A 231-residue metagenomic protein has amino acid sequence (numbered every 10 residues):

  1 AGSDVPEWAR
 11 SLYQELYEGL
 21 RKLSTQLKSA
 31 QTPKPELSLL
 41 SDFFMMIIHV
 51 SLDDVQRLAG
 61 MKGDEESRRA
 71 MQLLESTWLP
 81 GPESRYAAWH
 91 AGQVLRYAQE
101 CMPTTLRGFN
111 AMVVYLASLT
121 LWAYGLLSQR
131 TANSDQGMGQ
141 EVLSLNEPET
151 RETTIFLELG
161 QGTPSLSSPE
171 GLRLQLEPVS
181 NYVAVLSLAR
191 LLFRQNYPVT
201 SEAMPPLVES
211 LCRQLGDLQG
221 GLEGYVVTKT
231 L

Functional and structural regions predicted by a protein language model:
A1-L172: Long, amphipathic alpha-helical regulatory blocks in the mid-to-C-terminal portion of eukaryotic proteins
S165-L231: Intrinsically disordered, low-complexity regulatory regions with latent secondary structure
